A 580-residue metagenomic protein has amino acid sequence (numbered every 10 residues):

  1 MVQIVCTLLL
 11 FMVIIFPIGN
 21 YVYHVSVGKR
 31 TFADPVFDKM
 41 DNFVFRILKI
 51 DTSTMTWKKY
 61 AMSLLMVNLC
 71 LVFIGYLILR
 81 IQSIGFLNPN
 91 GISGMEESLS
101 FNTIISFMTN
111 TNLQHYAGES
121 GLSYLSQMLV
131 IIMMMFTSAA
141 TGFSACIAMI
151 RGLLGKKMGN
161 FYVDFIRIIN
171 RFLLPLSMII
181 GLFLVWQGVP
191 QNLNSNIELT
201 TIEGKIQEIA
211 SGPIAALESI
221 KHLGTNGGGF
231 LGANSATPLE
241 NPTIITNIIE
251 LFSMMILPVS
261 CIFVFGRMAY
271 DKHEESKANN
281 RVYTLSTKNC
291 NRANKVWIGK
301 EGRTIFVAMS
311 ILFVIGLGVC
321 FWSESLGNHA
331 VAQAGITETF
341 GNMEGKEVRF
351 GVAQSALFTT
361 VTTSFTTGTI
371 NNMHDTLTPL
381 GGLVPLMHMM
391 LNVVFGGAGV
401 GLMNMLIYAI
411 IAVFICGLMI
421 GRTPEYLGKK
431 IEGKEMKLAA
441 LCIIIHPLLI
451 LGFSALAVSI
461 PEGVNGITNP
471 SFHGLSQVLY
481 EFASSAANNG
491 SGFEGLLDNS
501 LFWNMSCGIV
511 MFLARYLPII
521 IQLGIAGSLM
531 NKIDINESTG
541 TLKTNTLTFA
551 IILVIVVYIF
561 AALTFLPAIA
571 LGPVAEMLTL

Functional and structural regions predicted by a protein language model:
M1-L580: Membrane-proximal intracellular helices of multi-pass ion channels
